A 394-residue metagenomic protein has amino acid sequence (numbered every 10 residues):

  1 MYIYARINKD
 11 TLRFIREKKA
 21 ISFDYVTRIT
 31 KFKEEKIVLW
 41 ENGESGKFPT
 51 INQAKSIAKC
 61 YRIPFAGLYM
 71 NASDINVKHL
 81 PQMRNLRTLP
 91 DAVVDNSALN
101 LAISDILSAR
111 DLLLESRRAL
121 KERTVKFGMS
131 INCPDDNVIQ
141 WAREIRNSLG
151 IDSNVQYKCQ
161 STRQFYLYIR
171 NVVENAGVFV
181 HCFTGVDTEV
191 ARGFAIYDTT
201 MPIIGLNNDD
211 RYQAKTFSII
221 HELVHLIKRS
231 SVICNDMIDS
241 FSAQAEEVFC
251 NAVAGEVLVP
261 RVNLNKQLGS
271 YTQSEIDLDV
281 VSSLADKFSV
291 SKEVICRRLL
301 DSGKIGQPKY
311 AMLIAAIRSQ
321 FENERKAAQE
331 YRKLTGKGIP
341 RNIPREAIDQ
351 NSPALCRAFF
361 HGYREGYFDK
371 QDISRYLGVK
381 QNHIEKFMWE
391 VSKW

Functional and structural regions predicted by a protein language model:
M1-W394: Active-site hotspot residues in diverse enzymes, especially metal/ion-binding acidic/histidine motifs
